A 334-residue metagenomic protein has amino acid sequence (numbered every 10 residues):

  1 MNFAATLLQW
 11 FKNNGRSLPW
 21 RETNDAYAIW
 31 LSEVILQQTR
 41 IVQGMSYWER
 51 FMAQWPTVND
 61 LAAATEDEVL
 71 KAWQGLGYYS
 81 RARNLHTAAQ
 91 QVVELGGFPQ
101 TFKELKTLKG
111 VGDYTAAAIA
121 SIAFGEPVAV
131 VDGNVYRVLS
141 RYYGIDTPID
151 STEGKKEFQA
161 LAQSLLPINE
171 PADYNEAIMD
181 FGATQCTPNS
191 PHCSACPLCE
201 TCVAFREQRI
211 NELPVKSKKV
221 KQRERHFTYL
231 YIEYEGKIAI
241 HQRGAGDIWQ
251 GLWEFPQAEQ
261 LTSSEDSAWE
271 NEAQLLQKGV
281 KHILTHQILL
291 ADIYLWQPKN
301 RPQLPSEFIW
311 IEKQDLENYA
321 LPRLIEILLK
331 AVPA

Functional and structural regions predicted by a protein language model:
M1-R16, E22, A183-A334: Intrinsically disordered, low-complexity, charged terminal extensions of DNA damage-control enzymes
F3-H192, L198-E207, N211: Catalytic cores of DNA base-excision repair glycosylases
